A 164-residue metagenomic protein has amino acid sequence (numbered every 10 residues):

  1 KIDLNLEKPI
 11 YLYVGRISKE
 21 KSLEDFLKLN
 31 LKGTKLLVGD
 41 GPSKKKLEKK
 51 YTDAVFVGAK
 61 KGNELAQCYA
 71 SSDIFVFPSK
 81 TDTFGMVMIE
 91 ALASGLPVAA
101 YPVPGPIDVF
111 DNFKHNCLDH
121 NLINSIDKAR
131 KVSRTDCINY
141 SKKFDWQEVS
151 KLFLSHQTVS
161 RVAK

Functional and structural regions predicted by a protein language model:
N5-K21, L27-K32, L36: Conserved donor-binding/catalytic core segment of Leloir-type glycosyltransferases
K45-N63: Nucleotide-activated donor-binding/catalytic signature segment of Leloir-type glycosyltransferases, i.e., the conserved
A59-K60, Q67-S72, F153: Short alpha-helical donor nucleotide-sugar binding micro-motif in glycosyltransferases
K80: Aromatic "clamp/platform" in nucleotide-sugar-dependent glycosyltransferases that forms part of the donor/acceptor
P97-A100: Short hydrophobic beta-strand element within catalytic cores of glycosyltransferases and related nucleotide-activated
V103, I107-K128: Change "using UDP/GDP/dTDP sugars" to "using nucleotide sugars
R130-K164: A charged, aromatic-enriched C-terminal amphipathic alpha-helix characteristic of glycosyltransferases across folds
